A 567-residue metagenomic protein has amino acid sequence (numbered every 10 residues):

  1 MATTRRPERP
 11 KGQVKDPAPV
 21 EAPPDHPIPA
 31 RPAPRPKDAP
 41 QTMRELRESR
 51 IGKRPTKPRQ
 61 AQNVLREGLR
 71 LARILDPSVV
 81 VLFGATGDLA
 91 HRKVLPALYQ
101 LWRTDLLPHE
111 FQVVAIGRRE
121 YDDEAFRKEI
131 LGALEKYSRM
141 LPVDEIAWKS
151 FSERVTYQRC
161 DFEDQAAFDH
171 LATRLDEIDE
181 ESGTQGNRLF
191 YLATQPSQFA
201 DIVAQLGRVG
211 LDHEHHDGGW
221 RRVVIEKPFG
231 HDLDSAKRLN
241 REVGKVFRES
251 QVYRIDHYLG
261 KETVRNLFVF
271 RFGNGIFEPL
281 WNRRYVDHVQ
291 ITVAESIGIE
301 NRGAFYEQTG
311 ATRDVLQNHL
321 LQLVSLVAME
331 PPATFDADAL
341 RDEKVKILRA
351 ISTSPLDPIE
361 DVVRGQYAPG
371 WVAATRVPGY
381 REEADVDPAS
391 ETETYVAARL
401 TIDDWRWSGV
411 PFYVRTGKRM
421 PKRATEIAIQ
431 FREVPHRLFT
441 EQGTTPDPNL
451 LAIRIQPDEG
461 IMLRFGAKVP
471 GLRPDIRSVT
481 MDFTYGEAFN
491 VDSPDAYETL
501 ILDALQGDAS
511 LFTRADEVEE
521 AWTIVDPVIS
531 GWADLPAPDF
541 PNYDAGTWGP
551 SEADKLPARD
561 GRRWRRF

Functional and structural regions predicted by a protein language model:
A2-T3, A39-I225, F229-F567: Secretory/organelle targeting and membrane-embedding segments
E8-S49: N-terminal intrinsically disordered, low-complexity tails
